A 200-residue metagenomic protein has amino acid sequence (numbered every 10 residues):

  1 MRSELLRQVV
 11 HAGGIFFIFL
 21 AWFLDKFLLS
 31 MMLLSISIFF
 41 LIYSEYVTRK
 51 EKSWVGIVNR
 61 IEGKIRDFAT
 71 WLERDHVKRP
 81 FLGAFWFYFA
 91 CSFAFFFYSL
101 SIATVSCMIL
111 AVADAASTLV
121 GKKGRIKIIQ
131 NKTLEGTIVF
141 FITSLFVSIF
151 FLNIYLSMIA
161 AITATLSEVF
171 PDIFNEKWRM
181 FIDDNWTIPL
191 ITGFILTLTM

Functional and structural regions predicted by a protein language model:
M1-L33, I42-F151, Y155-T199: Interhelical loop and helix-boundary elements at the membrane-water interface of polytopic inner-membrane proteins
I38-F40: Hydrophobic alpha-helical transmembrane segments of multi-pass membrane proteins
